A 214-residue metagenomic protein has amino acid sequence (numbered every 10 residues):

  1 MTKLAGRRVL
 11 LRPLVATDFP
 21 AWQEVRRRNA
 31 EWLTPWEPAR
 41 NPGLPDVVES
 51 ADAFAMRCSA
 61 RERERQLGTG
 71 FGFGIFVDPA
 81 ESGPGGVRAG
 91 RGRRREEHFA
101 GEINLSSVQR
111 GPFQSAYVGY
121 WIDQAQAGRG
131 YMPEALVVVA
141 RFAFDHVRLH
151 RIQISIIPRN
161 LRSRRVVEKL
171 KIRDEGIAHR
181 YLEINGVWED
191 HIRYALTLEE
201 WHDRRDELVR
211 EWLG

Functional and structural regions predicted by a protein language model:
M1-A125, V187-G214: GNAT-family acyltransferases
A16, P158-N160: A short coil/beta-turn micro-motif at the C-terminal edge of the histidine kinase catalytic ATP-binding domain
F73, F142-F144, I172: Conserved hydrophobic/aromatic "anchor" residues that stabilize well-ordered secondary structure elements
Y120-I122, G128-F142, L161-K169: Conserved acetyl-CoA-binding loop-helix of GNAT-fold acetyltransferases
H146-S155: Conserved GNAT acetyl-CoA-binding A-motif
S155, R173-D190: Conserved catalytic-core motifs of GNAT/GCN5-like acyltransferases
